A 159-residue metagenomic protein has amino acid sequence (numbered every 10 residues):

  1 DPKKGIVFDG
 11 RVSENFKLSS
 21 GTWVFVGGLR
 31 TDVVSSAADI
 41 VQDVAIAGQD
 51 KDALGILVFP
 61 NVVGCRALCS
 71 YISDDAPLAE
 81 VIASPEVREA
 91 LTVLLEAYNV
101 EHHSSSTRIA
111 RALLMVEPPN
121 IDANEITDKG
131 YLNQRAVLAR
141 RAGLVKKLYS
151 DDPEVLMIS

Functional and structural regions predicted by a protein language model:
D1-T107, I121: AMP-binding/adenylate-forming catalytic core of the ANL superfamily
F16, Q42-A47, T92, E96-S159: Conserved C-terminal "lid"/linker of ANL adenylate-forming enzymes
